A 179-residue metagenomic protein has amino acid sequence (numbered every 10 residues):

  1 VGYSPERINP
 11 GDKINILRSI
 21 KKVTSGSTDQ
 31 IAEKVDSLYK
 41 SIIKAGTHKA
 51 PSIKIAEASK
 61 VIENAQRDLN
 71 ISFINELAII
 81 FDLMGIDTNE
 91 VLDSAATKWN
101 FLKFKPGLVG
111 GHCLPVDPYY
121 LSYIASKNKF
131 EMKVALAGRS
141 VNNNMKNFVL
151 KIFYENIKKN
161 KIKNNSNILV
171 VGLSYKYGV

Functional and structural regions predicted by a protein language model:
V1-V179: Structural/interface elements that position substrates and couple domains in central-metabolism enzymes
